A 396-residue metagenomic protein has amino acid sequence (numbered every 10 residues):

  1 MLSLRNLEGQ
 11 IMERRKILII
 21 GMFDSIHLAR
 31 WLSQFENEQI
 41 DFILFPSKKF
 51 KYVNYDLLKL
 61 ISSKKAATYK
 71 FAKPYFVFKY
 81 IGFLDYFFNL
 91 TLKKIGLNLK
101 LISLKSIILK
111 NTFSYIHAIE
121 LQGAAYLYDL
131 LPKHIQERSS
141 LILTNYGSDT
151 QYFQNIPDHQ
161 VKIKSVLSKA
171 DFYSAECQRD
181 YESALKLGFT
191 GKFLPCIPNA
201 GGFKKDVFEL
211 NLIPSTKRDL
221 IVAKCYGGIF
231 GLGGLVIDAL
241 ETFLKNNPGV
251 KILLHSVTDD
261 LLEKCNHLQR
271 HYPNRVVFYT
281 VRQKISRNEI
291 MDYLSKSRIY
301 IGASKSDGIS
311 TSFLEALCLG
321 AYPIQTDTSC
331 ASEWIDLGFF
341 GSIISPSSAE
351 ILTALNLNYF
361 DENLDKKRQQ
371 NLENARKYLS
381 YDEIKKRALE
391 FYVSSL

Functional and structural regions predicted by a protein language model:
I17, Y115-L121, L130-Q151, S174: Active-site proximal beta-strand in glycosyltransferases
L143-Y146, S168-L210, P214-T216: Donor nucleotide-sugar binding/catalytic pocket of nucleotide-sugar-dependent glycosyltransferases
S174, N211-L244, L253-H255: Conserved donor-binding/catalytic core segment of Leloir-type glycosyltransferases
C265-K284: Nucleotide-activated donor-binding/catalytic signature segment of Leloir-type glycosyltransferases, i.e., the conserved
K305: Aromatic "clamp/platform" in nucleotide-sugar-dependent glycosyltransferases that forms part of the donor/acceptor
A321-Q325: Short hydrophobic beta-strand element within catalytic cores of glycosyltransferases and related nucleotide-activated
L337-A349, L357-E362: Conserved acidic donor-binding segment of nucleotide-sugar-dependent glycosyltransferases
F360-V393: A charged, aromatic-enriched C-terminal amphipathic alpha-helix characteristic of glycosyltransferases across folds
